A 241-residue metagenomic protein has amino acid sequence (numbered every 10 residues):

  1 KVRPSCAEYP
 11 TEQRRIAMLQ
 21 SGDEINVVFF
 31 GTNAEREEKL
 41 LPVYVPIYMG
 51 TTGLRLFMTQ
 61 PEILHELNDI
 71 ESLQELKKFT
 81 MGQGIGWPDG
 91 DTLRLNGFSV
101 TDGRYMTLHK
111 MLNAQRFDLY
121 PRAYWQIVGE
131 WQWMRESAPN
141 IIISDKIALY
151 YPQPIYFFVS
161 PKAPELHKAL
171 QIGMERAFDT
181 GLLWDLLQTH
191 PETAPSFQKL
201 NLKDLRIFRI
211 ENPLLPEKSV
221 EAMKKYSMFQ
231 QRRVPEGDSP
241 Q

Functional and structural regions predicted by a protein language model:
K1-E37, L170: Extracytoplasmic small-molecule ligand-binding "clamshell" domains of the periplasmic binding protein/Venus flytrap
K1-R3, D69-E75, G84-M106, W131-A138: Ligand-binding cleft/hinge of the Venus flytrap
M18-Q20, V27-K39, P121-N140: A ligand-binding cleft/hinge motif common to bilobed small-molecule-binding domains
N33-R36, I63-L64, G86-G90, W125-V128 (+1 more regions): Solvent-exposed loop/turn segments at secondary-structure junctions within structured extracellular/periplasmic domains
L41-T51, S137-Y151, P161, F197-D204: Short beta-strand->loop
I47-D91: A conserved helix-loop-strand patch within extracytoplasmic ligand-binding domains of the periplasmic binding
R55-E71, Y151-G173: A bilobed periplasmic-binding-protein/Venus flytrap-type ligand-binding module shared by bacterial periplasmic
E175-Q241: An extracytoplasmic/periplasmic, membrane-proximal ligand-sensing/linker region
